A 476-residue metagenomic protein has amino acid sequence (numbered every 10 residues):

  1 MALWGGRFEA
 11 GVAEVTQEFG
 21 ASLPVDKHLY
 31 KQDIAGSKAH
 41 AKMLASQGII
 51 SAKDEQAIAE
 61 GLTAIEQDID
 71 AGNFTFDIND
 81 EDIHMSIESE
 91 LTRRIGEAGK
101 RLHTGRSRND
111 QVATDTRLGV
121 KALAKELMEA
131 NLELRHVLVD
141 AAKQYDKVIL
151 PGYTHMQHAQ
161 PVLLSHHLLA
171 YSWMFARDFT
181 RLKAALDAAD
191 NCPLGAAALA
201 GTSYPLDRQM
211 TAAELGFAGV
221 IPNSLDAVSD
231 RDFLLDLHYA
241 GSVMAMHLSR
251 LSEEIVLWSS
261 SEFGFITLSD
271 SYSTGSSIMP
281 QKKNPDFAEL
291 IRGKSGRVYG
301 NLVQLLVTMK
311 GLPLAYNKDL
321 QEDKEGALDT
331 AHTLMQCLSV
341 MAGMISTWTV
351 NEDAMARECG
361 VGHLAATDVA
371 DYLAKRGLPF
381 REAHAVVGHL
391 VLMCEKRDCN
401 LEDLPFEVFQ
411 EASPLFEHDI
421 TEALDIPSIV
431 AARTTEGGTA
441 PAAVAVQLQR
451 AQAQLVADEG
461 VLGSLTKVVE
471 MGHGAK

Functional and structural regions predicted by a protein language model:
M1-G201, L206-A213, T274-G275, D286 (+5 more regions): A helix-coil-helix interface module used to build multimeric assemblies and to scaffold catalytic/cofactor sites
M1-G36, E97-A98, M279-K476: Glycine-rich cofactor/substrate-binding loops
H40, G61-D68, E90, R94 (+16 more regions): Generic, well-ordered alpha-helical scaffold segments in large soluble proteins
A41-L44, Q111-G119, T154-M156, S224-D232 (+3 more regions): A short small-residue
I49-I50, F74, F263-G264, P379 (+1 more regions): Conserved hydrophobic residue
R117, K121-M128, L132, V139 (+10 more regions): Short amphipathic alpha-helical segments with heptad-repeat character
Q144-K147, R181-A184, A188, F217-I221 (+7 more regions): Conserved helix-loop functional segments at active or binding sites
E214-V307: Acidic, glycine-rich loop-and-beta core segments that form the ion-binding/anion-interacting portion of active sites
